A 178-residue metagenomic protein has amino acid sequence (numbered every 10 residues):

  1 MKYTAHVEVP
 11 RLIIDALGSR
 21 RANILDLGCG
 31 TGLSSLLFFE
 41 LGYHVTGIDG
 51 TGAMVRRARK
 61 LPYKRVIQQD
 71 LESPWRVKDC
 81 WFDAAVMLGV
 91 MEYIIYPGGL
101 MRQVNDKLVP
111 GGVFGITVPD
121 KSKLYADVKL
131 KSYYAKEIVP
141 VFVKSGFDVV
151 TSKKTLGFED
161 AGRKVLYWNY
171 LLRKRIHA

Functional and structural regions predicted by a protein language model:
K2-R20: Conserved alpha-helix/loop element of class I SAM-dependent methyltransferases that forms part of the SAM/SAH-binding
R21-G28: Conserved class I S-adenosyl-L-methionine
T31-S73: Class I SAM-dependent methyltransferase SAM/SAH-binding core
R76-A84: A short acidic, Gly/Pro-enriched loop at the edge of an enzyme's catalytic core that lines a small-molecule cofactor
A84-Y96: A short SAM/SAH-binding and catalytic strip from SAM-dependent methyltransferases
G98-P110: A short glycine-rich, Lys/Arg-flanked "PGG" loop and its adjoining helix->strand segment in the class I
G111-P119: Conserved beta-strand signature within the Rossmann-like core of class I S-adenosyl-L-methionine
K131-G146: Short alpha-helix
